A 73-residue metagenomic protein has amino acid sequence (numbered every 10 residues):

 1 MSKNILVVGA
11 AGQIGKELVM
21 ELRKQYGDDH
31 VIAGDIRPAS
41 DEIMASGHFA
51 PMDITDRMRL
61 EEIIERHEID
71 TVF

Functional and structural regions predicted by a protein language model:
K3-Q25: N-terminal Rossmann NAD(P)H-binding glycine-rich loop of SDR-like oxidoreductase domains
L6, I32, A50: Conserved Rossmann-like nucleotide-binding pocket used by diverse enzymes that bind dinucleotide cofactors
A10, I36, M52-I54: Hydrophobic pocket-lining residues within nucleotide cofactor-binding pockets
Q13, A39, R57: Active-site loop signature of alpha/beta-hydrolase-fold enzymes
Y26-P38: Conserved glycine-rich Rossmann-like NAD(P)H-binding loop of the short-chain dehydrogenase/reductase
R37-S46: Short loop/helix-cap segments at secondary-structure boundaries that form the rim of catalytic
H48-T71: Conserved Rossmann-fold cofactor-binding substructure of NAD(P)-dependent oxidoreductases
